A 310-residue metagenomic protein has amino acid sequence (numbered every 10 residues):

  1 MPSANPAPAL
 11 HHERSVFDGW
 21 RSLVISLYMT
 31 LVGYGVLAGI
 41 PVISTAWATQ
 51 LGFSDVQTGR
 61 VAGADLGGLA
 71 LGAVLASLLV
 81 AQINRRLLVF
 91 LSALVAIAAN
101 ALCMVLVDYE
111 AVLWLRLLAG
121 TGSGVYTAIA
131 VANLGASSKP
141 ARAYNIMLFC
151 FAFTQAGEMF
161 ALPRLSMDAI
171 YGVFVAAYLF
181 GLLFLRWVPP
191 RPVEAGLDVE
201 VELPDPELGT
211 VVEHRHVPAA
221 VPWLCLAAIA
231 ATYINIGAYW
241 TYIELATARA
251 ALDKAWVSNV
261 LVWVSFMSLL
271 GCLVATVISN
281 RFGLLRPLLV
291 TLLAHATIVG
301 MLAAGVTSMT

Functional and structural regions predicted by a protein language model:
I40-P41, A220-V262: Extracytoplasmic gate region of multi-pass secondary transporters
G52, N84, V105-E110, G283 (+1 more regions): Helix-breaking motifs and short loop linkers at transmembrane-helix boundaries and internal kinks in secondary membrane
R60-L69, S258-S268: Transmembrane alpha-helical segments of major facilitator superfamily
G72-R85, G271-L284: Helix-to-loop junctions at the C-terminal end of transmembrane segments in multipass secondary transporters
L87-A101, R286-M301: Structural signature of the two symmetry-related core transmembrane helices
A99, E110-A119, M309-T310: Paired small-residue
D108-A111, S137, I146-V193: Helix-loop-helix hairpin linking two adjacent transmembrane segments in secondary transporters
L115-F149: Cytoplasmic helix-loop-helix junction between adjacent transmembrane helices in 12-TM secondary transporters
